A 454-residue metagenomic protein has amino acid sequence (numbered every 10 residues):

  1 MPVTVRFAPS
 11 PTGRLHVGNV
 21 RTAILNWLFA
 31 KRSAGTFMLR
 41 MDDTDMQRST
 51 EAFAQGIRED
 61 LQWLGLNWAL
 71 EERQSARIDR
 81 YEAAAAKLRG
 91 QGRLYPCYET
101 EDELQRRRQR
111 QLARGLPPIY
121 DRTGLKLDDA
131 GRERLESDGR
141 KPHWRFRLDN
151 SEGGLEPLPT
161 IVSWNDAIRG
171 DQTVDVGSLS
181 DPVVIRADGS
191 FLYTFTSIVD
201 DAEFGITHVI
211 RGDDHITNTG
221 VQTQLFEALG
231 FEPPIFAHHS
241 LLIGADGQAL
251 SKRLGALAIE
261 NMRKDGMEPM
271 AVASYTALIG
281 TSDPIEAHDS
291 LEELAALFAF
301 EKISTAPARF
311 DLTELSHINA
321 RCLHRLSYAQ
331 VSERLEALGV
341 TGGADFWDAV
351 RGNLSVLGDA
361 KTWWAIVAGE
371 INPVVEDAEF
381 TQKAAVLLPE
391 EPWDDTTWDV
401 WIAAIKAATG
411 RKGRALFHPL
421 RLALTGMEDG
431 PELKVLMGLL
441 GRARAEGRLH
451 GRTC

Functional and structural regions predicted by a protein language model:
M1-F7, I259, E292-F300, S332-A337 (+1 more regions): Short amphipathic alpha-helical segments and their helix-coil junctions
M1-P117, N218-F231, A271: N-terminal Rossmann-like or analogous alpha/beta NTP/dinucleotide-binding catalytic cores that position adenine
R6-P11, L39-D43, F204-V209, A403 (+1 more regions): Glycine- and acidic
M46, F231-P373, T425-C454: Catalytic adenosine-cofactor/nucleotide-binding cores of aminoacyl-tRNA synthetases and other
E59, A86, E227, S274-A277 (+3 more regions): Generic alpha-helical structural context detector
P96, D102-H238, G244-L250, A258 (+2 more regions): Active-site cores that bind ATP or allylic diphosphates and position pyrophosphate for catalysis
T100, L127-D128, S151, S327-Q330 (+2 more regions): Residues that cap or delimit alpha-helices
Y328, V375-L424, E428: C-terminal accessory/binding modules appended to enzymatic or scaffolding proteins
